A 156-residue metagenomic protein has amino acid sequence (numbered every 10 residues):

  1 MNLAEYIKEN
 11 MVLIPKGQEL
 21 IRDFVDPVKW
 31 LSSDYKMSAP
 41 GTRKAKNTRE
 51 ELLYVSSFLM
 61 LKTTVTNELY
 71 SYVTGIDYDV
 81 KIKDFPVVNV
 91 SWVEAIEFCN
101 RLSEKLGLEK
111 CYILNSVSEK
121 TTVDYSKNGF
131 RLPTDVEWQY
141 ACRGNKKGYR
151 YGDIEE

Functional and structural regions predicted by a protein language model:
N2-D79, P86-S103, A141: A short glycine-rich, aromatic-capped structural motif
K81, W92-E156: Functional-site microenvironments in short loops/helix caps that host divalent-cation chemistry
